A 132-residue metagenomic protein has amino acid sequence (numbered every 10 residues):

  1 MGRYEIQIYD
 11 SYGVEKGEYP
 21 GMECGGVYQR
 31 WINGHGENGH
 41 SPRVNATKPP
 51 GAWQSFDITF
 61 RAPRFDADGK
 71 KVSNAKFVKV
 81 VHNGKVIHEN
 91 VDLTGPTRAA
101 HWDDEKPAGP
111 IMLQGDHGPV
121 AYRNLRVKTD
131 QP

Functional and structural regions predicted by a protein language model:
M1-P132: Carbohydrate-interacting regions of secretory-pathway proteins
